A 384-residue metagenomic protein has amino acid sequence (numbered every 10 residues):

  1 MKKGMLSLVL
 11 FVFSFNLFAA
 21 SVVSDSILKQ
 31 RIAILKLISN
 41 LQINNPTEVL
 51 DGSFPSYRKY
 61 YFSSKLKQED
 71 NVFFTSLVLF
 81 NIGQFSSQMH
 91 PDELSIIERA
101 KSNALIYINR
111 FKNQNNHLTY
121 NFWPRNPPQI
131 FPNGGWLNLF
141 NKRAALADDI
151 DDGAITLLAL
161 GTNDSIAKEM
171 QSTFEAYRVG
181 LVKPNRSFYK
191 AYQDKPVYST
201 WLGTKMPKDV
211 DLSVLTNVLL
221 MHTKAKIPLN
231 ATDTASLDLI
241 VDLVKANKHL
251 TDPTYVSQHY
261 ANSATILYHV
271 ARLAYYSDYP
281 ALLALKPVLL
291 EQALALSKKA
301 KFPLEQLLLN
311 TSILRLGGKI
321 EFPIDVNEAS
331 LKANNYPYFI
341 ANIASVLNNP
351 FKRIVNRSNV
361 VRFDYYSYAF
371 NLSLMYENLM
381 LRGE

Functional and structural regions predicted by a protein language model:
M1-V22: Bacterial Sec-dependent N-terminal signal peptides
S21-D51: An edge-strand/N-cap motif at the start of beta-rich repeat modules
V23-K29, P55-I96, N113-I166, S187-A235 (+3 more regions): An alpha-helical repeat/solenoid feature that recognizes helix-turn-helix modules
L35-I38, A104-I108, F174, I240 (+1 more regions): Buried hydrophobic core positions in alpha-solenoid tandem helical repeats
R99, E175-V179, N327-S330: Alpha-helical scaffold repeats of the Armadillo/HEAT/TPR superfamily
G153, K168-R186: Long, hydrophobic, well-ordered secondary-structure blocks that form the structural core and pocket-lining surfaces
S172, T234-L239: Beta-strand segments within the central parallel beta-sheet cores of soluble alpha/beta enzyme folds
